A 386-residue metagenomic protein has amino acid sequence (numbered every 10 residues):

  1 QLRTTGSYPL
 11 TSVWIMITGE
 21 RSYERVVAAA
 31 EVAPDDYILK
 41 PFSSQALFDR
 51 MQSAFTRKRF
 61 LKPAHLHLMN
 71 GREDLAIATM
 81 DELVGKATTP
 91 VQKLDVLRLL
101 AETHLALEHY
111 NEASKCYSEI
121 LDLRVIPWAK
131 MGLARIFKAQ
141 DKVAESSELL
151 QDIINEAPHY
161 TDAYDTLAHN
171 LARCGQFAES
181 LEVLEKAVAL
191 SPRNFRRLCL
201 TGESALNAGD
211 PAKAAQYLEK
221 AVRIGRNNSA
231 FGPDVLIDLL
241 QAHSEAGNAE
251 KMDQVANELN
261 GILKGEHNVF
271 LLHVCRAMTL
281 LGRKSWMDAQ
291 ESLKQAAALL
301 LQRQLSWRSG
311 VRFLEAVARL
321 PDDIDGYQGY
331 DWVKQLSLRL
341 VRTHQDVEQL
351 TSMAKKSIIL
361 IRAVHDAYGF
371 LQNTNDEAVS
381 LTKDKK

Functional and structural regions predicted by a protein language model:
Q1-P9: Short amphipathic alpha-helix used as the core "switch/output" element in two-component signaling
Y8-T11, E20-D36: Alpha4 helix (beta4-alpha4-beta5 surface) of REC/receiver domains from two-component response regulators
I15-I17: Hydrophobic/aromatic residues positioned on beta-strands within the core alpha/beta folds
V32, M69-N70, L107, C174 (+1 more regions): Charged, alpha-helical scaffolding/interaction elements associated with membrane systems
K40-P41: A Lys-centered signature of the CheY-like receiver
L47-K58: Receiver (REC) domain switch/output surface
R59-E108, K115, G132, E377-K385: Alpha-helical segment of the N-proximal tetratricopeptide repeat
Y110-K386: Flexible loop/N-cap segments at domain edges
